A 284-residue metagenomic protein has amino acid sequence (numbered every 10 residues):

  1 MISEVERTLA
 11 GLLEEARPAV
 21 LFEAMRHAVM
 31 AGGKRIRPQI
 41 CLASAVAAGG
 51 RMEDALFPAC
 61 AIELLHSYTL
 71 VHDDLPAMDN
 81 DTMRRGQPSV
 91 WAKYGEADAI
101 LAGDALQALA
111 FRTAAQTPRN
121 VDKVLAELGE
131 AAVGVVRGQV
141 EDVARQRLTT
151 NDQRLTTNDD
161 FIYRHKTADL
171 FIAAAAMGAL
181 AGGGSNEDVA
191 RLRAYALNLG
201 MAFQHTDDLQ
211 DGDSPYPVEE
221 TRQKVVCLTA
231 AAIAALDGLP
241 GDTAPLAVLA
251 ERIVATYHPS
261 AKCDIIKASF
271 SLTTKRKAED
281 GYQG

Functional and structural regions predicted by a protein language model:
M1-G284: All-alpha prenyltransferase/terpene-synthase fold signal
